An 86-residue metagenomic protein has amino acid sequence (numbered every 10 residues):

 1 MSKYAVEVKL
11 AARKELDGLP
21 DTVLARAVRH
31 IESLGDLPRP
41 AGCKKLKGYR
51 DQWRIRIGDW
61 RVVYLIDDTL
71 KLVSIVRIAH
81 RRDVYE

Functional and structural regions predicted by a protein language model:
M1-I57, D68-S74, D83-E86: Basic, Lys/Arg-enriched alpha-helical interface segments
A79: Residues forming the ATP-binding cleft of Hanks-type serine/threonine protein kinase domains
